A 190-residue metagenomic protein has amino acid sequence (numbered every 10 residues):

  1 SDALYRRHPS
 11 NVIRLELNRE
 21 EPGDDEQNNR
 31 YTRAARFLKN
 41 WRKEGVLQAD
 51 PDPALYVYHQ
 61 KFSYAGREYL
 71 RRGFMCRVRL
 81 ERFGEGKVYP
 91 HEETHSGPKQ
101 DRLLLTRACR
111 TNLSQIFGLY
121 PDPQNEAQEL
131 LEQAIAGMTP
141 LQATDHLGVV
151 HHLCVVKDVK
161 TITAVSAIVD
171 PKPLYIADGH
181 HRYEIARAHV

Functional and structural regions predicted by a protein language model:
S1-R187: A cross-family signal for N-terminal binding/gating loops and helix N-caps that shape access to the active site
